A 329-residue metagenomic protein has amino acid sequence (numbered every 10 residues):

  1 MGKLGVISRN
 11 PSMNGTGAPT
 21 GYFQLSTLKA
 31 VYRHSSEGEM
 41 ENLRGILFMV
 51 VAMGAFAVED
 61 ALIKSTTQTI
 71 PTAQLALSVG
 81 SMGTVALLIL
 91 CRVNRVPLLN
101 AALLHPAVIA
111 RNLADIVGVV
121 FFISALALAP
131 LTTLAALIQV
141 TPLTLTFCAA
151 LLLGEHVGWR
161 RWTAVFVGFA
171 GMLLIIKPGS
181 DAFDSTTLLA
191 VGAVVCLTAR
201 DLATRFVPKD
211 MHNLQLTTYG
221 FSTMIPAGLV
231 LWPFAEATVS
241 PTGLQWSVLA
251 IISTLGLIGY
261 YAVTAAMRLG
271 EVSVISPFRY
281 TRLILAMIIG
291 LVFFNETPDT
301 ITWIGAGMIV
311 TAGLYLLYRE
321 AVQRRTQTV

Functional and structural regions predicted by a protein language model:
G2-G54, M82-A110, W159, M211 (+3 more regions): Membrane-interface interhelical linkers
L25-L28, R160-K177, I301-E320: Hydrophobic transmembrane alpha-helices of multi-pass small-molecule transport proteins
E41-R44, L77, N100-L104, M172 (+3 more regions): Juxtamembrane helix-entry segments on the extracytoplasmic side of multipass membrane proteins
A57, N112, I116, V120 (+6 more regions): Hydrophobic/small/kink-forming positions within alpha-helical transmembrane segments of polytopic membrane proteins
A61-K64, T72-A73, L87, D181-P241 (+2 more regions): Transmembrane alpha-helical segments that form core, pore/gating elements of small-molecule transporters/exporters
P71-G83, L126-T141, F183-C196, G243-G256: Structural signature of hydrophobic alpha-helical transmembrane segments
S124, T141-T163, I284-W303: C-terminal transmembrane-helix exit sites in multi-pass transporters
L134-V140, V207-T223, Y260-L291: Helix-helix packing/entry segments at the starts of transmembrane helices
